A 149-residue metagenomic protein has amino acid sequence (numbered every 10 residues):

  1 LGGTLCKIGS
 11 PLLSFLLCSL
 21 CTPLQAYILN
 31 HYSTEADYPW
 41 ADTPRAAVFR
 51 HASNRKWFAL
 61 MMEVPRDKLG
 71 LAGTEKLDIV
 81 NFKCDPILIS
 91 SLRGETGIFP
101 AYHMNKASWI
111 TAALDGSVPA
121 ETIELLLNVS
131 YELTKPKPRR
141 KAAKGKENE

Functional and structural regions predicted by a protein language model:
L1-E149: Charge-dense, helix-prone N-terminal extensions
